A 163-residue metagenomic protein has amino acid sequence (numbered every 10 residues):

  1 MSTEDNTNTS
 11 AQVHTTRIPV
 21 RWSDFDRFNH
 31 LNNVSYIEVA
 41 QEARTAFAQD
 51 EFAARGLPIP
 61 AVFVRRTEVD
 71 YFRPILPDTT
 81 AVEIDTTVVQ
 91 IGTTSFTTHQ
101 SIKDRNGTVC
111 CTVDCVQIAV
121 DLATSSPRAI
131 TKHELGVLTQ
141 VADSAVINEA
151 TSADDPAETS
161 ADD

Functional and structural regions predicted by a protein language model:
M1-E83, V89-D163: Terminal targeting signals and extreme-terminal segments of soluble enzymes
